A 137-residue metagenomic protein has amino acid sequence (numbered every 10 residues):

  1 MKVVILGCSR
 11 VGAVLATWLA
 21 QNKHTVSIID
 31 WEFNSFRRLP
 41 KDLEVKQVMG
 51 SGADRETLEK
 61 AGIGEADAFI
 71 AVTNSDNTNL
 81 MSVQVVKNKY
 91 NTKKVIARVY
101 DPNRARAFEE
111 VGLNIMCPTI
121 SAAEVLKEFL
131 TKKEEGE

Functional and structural regions predicted by a protein language model:
M1-E137: Cytosolic regulatory regions of ion transport systems
